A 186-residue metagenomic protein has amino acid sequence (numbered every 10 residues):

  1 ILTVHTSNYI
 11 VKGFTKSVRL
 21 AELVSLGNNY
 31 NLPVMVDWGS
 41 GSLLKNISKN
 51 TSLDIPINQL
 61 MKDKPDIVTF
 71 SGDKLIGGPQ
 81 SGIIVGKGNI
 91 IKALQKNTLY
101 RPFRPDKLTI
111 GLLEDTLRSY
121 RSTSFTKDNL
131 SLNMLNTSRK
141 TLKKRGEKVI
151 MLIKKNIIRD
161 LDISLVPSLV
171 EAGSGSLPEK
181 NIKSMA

Functional and structural regions predicted by a protein language model:
I1-Y120, K154: Conserved PLP-enzyme active-site core in the AAT-like
R19, S138, G173-G175: Helix N-terminus capping/helix-initiation residues
G41-L44, L135-T137, T141, L161-I163: Active-site rim loops that border cofactor/substrate pockets in soluble metabolic enzymes
S48-S52, K140-R145, G175-K180: Short glycine/threonine-rich loop-to-helix capping motif typified by GTGT followed within a few residues by an Asp-Pro
F70-G72, T123-T126, G173-I182: Short, flexible, solvent-exposed loop/turn segments with mixed acidic/basic and small polar residues
I91-K92, S122-K127, L161: Short, structured loop/turn "capping" segments at alpha-beta junctions
Y120-L152: Structural signature of PLP-dependent enzymes
I150-A186: Catalytic-core signal marking the mid-to-C-terminal active-site face
